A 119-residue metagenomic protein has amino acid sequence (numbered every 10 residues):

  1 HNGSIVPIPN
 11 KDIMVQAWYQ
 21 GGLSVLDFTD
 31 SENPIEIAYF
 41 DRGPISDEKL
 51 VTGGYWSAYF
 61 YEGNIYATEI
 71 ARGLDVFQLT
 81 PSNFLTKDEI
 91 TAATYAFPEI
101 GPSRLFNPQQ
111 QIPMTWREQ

Functional and structural regions predicted by a protein language model:
H1-Q119: Feature marking well-ordered beta-strand scaffolds used for ligand recognition
